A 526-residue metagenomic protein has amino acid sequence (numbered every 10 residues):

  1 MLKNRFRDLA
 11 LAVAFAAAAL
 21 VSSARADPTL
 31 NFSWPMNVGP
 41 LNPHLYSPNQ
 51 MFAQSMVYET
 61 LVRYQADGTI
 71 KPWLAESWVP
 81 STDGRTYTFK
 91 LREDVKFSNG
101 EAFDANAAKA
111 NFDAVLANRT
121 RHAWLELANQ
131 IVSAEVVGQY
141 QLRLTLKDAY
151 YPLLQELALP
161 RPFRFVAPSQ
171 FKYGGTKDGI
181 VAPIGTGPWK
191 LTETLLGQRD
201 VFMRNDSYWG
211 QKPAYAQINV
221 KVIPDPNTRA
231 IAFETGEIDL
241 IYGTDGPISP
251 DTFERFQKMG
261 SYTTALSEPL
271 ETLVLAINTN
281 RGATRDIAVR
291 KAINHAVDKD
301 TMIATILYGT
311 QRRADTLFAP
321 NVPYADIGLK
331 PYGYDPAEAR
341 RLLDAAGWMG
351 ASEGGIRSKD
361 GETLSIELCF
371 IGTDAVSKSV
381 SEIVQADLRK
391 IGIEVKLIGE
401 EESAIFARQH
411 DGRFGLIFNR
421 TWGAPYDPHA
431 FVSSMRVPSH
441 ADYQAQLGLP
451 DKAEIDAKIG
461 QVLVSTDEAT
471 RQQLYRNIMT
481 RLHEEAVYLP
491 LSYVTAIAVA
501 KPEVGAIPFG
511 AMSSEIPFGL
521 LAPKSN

Functional and structural regions predicted by a protein language model:
R7, K90, L125-F171: Surface-exposed binding/hinge segments that line and control ligand-binding clefts or catalytic entry sites
L30, L195, R204, L273 (+4 more regions): Detector for C-terminal structural segments
S33-T82, A110-D113, T120, I184 (+1 more regions): N-terminal lobe/hinge region of extracytoplasmic solute-binding protein
M36-F52, L74-E76, E101, A123 (+5 more regions): A structural "hinge/loop" feature
T69, A158-P213, Q217, N227 (+2 more regions): Gly/Pro-rich hinge or "lid" segments in bacterial periplasmic/extracellular proteins
E76-R121, R143-T145, A232, A283-R285: Aromatic- and charge-enriched surface segment that lines or borders ligand/interaction sites
D104-D113, Q141-T145, G187-P188, Y215-Q217 (+7 more regions): Alpha-helical secondary-structure segments
E135, T192-M203, N219-R281, A288 (+3 more regions): Extracellular/periplasmic solute-recognition and catalytic clefts
